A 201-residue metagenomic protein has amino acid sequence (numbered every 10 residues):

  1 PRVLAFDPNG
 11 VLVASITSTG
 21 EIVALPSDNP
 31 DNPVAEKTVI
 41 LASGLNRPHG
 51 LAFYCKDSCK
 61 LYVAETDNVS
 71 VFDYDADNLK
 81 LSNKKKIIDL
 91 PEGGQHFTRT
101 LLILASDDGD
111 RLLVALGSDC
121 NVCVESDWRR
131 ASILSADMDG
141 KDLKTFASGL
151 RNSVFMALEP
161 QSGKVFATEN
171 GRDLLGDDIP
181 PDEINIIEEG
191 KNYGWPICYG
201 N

Functional and structural regions predicted by a protein language model:
P1, K56, T98, S106 (+5 more regions): Beta-propeller domain segments
P1-N9, S43-K60, A64, E92-R111 (+1 more regions): Beta-rich, blade/repeat-based domains predominating in secreted/periplasmic proteins but also intracellular
R2, T17, E21-C55: Blade-loop segments of beta-propeller domains
R2-L4, V13-S15, I22-V23, Y193-I197: Short, solvent-exposed loop/turn elements at domain surfaces
A5-F6, V13-S18, F53, L61-D67 (+3 more regions): Conserved beta-strand positions in repeat-built beta-propeller and related beta-rich domains
E21-A24, N68-S70, S132-L134, E183: A short loop-to-beta-strand structural motif that recurs across blades of beta-propeller domains
I22, V71-F72, L79, V122-C123 (+1 more regions): Glycine/Thr-rich phosphate-binding loops of Rossmann-like dinucleotide-binding domains
S27-G44, D73-G93, S126-F155: Blade-edge beta-strand/turn elements of extracellular beta-propeller and related beta-sheet repeat scaffolds
